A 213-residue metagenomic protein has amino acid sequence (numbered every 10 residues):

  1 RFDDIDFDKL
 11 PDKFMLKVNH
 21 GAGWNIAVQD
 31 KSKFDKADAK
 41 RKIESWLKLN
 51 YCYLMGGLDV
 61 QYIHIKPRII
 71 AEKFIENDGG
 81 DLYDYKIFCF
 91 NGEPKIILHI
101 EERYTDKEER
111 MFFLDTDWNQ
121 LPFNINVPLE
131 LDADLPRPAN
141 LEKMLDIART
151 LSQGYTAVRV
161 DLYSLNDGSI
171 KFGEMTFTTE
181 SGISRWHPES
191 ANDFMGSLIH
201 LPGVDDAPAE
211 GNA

Functional and structural regions predicted by a protein language model:
R1-D81, N91: Active-site nucleotide/adenylate-binding loops and adjacent lid/helix of ATP-dependent enzymes
P11, L82-D84, A157-R159: Short beta-strand-initiation
D30-K31, C89-E93, L165-G168: Short acidic-glycine loop/turn motifs at beta-strand connectors
D30-N50, K107-E130: Glycine-rich, pocket-lining loop/helix-strand segments that form or immediately flank
D59-I69, M111-I170: A long amphipathic alpha-helix within ATP-dependent nucleotide-binding catalytic cores
E76-D78, K95, E102-D106: Short, catalytically relevant binding-site loops at active-site mouths
D84-I100, M111-L114, K171-T176: Beta-strand scaffold of nucleotide-dependent catalytic cores
D146, S164-A213: C-terminal active-site "lid" helix and adjoining low-complexity regulatory extension at the edge of ATP-using catalytic
